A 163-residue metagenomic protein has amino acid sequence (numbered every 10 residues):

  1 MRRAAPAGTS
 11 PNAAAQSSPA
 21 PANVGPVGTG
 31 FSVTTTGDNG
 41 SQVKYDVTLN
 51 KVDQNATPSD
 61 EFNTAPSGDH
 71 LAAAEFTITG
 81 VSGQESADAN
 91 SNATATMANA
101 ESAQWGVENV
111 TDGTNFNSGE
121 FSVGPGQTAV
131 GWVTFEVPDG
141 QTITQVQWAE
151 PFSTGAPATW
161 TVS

Functional and structural regions predicted by a protein language model:
M1-A73, T79-S163: Conserved functional micro-motifs across diverse proteins
